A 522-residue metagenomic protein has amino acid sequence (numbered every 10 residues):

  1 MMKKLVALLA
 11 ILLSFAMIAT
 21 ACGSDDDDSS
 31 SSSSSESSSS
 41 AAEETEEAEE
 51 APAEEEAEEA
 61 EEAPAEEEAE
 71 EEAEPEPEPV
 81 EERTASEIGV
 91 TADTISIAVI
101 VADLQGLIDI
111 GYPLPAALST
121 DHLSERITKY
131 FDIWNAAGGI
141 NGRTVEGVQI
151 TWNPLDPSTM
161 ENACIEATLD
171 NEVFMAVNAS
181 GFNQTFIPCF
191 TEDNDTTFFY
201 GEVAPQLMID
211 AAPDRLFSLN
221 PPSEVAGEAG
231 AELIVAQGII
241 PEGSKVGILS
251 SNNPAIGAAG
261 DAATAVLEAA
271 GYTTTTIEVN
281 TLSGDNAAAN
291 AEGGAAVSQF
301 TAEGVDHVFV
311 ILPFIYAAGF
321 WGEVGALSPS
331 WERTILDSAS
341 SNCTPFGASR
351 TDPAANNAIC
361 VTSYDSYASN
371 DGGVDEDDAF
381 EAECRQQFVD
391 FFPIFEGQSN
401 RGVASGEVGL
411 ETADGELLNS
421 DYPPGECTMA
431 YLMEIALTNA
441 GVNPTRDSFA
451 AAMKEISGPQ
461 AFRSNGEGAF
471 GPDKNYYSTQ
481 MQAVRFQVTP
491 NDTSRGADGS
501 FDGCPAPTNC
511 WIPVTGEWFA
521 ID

Functional and structural regions predicted by a protein language model:
M1-T20: Sec-dependent bacterial lipoprotein signal peptides
A19, G23-S35, S39: Bacterial lipoprotein signal-peptidase II cleavage site
E62, E68, E72-E166: N-terminal extracellular/periplasmic Venus flytrap/periplasmic-binding protein-like
P75-T84, I88, N356, S457-D522: Solvent-exposed, acidic/polar segments of extracytosolic/periplasmic ligand-binding ectodomains
D121-E125, A136-P213, L219, T281-A291 (+1 more regions): Beta-alpha junction/loop-to-helix N-cap segments that form part of ligand/metal-binding clefts
V173-E278, G284, E332-V361, S366-A368: Extracytoplasmic ligand/sensor domains, especially the bilobed periplasmic-binding protein
V324-C427, V514-W518: Extracellular/periplasmic periplasmic-binding protein-like sensory domains
R401-P424, E434-G496: Segments of small-molecule ligand-sensing domains
